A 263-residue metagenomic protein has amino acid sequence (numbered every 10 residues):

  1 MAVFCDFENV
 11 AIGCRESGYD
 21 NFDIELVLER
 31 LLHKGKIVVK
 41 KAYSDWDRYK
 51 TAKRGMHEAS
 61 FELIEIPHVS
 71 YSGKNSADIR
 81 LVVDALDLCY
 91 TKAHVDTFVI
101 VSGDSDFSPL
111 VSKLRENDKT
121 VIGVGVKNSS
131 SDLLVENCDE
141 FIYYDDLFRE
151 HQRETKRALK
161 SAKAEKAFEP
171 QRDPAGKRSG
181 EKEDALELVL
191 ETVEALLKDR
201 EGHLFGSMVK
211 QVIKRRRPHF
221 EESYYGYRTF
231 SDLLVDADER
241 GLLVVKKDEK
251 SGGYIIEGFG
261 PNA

Functional and structural regions predicted by a protein language model:
M1-Y90, L110-S112, T120: Domain-level signal for Mg2+-assisted phosphodiester chemistry and nucleotide/NA-binding surfaces in nucleic-acid
V10-A11, S70-S72, N128-L133, R149-H151: Short gly/pro/ser/thr-enriched loop/turn and capping motifs at secondary-structure boundaries
Y43-D45, D96-G103, L110, L114 (+1 more regions): Acidic beta-strand-to-loop metal/phosphate-binding motif
Y49-K53, V126-L134: Short, glycine/polar-rich helix-capping loops at beta-to-alpha or helix-loop-helix junctions that flank or form
A59, N117, E136-C138: Short, structured coil segments at secondary-structure junctions
L63, F98, V121, F141-I142: Short, well-ordered beta-strand core segments
V124, E154-A263: N-terminal regulatory modules in eukaryotic regulatory proteins
V135-E136, E140-R149, A158-K163: Conserved phosphate-handling catalytic cores of large alpha/beta enzymes
